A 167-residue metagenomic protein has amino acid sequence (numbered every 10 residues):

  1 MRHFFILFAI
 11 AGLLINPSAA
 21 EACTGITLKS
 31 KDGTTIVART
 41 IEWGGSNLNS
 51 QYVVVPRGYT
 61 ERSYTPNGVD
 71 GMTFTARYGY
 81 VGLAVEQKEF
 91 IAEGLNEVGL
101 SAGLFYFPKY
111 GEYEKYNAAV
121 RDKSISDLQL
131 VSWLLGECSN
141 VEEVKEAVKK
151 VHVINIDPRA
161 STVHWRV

Functional and structural regions predicted by a protein language model:
M1-F4: Positively charged n-region of N-terminal signal peptides that target proteins for export
I6-N16: Bacterial N-terminal signal peptides
A9, E42, K149: Residue-level marker of positions within ordered structural domains that often coincide with functionally constrained
E21-A119, N155, R159: A contiguous strand-loop segment
K29, V120-H152: Alpha/propeptide regions of enzymes that mature by internal proteolysis
E146, K150-V167: Internal, well-folded beta-alpha domain core
